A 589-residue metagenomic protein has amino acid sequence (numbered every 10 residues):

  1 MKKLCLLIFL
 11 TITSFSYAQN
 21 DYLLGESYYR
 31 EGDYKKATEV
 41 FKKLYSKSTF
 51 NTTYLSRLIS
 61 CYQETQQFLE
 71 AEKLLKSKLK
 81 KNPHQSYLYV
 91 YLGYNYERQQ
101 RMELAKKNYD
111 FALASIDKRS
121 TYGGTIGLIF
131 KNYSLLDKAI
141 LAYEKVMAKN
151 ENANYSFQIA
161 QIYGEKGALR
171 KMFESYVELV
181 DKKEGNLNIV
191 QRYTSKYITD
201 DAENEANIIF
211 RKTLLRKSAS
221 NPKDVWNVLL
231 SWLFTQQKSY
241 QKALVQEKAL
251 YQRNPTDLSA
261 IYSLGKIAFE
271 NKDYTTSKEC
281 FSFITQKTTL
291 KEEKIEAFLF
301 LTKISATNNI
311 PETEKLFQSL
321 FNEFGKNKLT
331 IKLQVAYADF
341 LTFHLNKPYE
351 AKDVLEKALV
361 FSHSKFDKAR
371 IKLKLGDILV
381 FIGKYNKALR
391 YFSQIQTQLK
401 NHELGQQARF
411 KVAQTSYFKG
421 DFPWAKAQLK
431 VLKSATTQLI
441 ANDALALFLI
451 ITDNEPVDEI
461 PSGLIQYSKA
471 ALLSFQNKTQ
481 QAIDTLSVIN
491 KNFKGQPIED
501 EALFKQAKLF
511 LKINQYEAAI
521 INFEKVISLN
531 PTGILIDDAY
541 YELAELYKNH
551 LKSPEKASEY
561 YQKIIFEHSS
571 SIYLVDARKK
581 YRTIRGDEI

Functional and structural regions predicted by a protein language model:
L4-T13: Sec-dependent N-terminal signal peptides
A18-I589: Acidic, polar-rich low-complexity tracts and alpha-helical solenoid repeat scaffolds
